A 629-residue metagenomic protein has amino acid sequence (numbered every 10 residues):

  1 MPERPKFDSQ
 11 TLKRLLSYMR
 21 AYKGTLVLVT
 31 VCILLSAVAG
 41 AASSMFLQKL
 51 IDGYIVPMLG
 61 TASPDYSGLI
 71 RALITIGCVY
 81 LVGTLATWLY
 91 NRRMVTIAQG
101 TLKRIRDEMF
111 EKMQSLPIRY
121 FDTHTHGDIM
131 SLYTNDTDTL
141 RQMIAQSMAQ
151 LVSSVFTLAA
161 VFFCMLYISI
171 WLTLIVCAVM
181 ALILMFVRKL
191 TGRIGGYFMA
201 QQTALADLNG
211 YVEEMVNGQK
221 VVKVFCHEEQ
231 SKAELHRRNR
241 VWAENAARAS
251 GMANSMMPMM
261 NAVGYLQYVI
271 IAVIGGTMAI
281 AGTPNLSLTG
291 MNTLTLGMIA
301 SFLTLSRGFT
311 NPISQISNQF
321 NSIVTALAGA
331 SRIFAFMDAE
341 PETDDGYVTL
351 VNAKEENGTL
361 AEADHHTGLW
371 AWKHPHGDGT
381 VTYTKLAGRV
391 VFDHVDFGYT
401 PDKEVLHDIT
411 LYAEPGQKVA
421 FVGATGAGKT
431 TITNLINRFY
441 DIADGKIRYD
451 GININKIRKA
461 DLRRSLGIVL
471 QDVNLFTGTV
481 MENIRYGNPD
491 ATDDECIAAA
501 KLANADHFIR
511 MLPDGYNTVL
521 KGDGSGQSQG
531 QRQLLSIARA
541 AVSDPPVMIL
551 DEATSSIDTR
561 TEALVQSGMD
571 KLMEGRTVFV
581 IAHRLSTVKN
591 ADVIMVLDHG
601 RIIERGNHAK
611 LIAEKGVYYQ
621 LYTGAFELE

Functional and structural regions predicted by a protein language model:
M1-G40, I55-T75, Y90-M94, A98 (+11 more regions): Membrane-integrated ABC transporters
P2-D8, V31-C32, A39-D52, V79-H126 (+11 more regions): Juxtamembrane helix-loop junctions of ABC transporter transmembrane domains
L26-L89, Y167-W171, V273, A281-T293: Transmembrane helix-loop-helix hairpins at lipid-water interfaces of multipass membrane proteins, especially the type-1
V31, I74, A86, Y90 (+5 more regions): Hydrophobic alpha-helical transmembrane segments of ABC transporter permease domains
A62, A353-E629: ABC-type nucleotide-binding domain
I118-R119, N135-I144, M148, V152 (+6 more regions): An intracellular "coupling" helix at the cytosolic face of ABC transporter transmembrane type-1 domains
C164-A178, R248, M252-R332, F336-E340 (+1 more regions): Helix-loop-helix
